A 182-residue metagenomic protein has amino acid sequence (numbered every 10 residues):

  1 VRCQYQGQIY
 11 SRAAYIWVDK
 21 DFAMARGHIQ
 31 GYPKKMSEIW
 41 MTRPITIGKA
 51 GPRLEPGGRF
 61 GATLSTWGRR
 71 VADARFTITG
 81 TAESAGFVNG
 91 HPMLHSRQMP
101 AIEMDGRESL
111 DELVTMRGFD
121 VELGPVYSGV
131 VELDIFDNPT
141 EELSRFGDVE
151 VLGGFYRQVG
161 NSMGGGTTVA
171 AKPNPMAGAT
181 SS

Functional and structural regions predicted by a protein language model:
V1-A62: Structured, non-membrane catalytic/scaffold regions adjacent to prosthetic-group chemistry
M36-S182: Interaction-surface and assembly-scaffold signal
